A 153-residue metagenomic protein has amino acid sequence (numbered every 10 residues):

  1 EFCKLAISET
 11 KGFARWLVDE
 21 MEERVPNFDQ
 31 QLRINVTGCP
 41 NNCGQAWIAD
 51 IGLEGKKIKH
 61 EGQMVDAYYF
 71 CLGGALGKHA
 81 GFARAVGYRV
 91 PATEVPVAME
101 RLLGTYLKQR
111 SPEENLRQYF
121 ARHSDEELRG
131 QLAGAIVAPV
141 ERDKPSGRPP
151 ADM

Functional and structural regions predicted by a protein language model:
E1-Q63, Y69: Small-residue-enriched alpha-helical segments and adjacent helix-cap loops that form tight helix-helix packing
C3-K11, A85-A92, Q118: Hydrophobic alpha-helical scaffolding
E20, A98, T105, Y119 (+1 more regions): Residues that form generic nucleotide/phosphate-binding pockets
E20, R24, E126, G130-M153: Intrinsic disorder at enzyme termini
M21, V25, L103-Y106, R110: Conserved NTP-handling cores and scaffolds of large molecular machines
N27-R33, Q109-A121: Flexible, glycine/charged-enriched surface loops at secondary-structure junctions
W47-K108: Mobile "lid/hinge" segments at catalytic clefts and subdomain interfaces of large enzymes
